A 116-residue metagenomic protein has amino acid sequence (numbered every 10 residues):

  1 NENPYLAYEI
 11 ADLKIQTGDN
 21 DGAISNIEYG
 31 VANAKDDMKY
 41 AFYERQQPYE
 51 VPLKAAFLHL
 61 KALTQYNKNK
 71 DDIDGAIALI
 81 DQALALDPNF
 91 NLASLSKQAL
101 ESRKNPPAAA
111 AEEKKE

Functional and structural regions predicted by a protein language model:
P4, N20, D71-I73: TPR-repeat structural position
T17, K68-K70, K104: Structural motif corresponding to the intra-repeat A-B loop/turn of tetratricopeptide repeats
